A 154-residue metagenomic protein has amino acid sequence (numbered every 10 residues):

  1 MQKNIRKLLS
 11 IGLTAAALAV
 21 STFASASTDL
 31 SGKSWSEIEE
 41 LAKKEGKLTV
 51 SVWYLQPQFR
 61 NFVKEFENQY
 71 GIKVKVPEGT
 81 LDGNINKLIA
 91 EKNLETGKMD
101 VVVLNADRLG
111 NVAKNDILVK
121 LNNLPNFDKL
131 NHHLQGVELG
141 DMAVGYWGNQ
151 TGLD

Functional and structural regions predicted by a protein language model:
Q2-G12: Bacterial N-terminal signal peptides that target proteins for export
A19-F23: N-terminal signal peptide c-region/cleavage motif recognized by signal peptidases
S27-A106: Early extracytoplasmic/lumenal segment of secretory-pathway proteins
K44-E45, N115, N149: Structured helix-beta-strand junction loops
F62-V63, A113-N115: Short, solvent-exposed loop/turn and secondary-structure capping segments
N86, N111-A113: Extracytoplasmic/secreted cell-surface and envelope-processing proteins
N93, G97-L104, V119-D154: A structural signal for short loop-to-beta-strand junctions that line the ligand-binding cleft of periplasmic/secreted
